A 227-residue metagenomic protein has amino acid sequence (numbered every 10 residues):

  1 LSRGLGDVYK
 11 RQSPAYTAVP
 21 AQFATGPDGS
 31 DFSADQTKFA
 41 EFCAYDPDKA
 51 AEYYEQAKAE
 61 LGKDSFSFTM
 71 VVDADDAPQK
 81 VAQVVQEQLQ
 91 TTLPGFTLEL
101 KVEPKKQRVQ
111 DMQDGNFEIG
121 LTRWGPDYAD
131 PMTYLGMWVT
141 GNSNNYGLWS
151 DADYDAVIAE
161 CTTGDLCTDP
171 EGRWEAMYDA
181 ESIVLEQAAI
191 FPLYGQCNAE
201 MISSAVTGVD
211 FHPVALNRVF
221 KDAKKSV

Functional and structural regions predicted by a protein language model:
L1-L5, Y9: Single conserved hydrophobic/aromatic residue that forms the stacking wall/gate of nucleotide- or nucleobase-binding
G6, T17, D48, E52-Q56 (+6 more regions): Solvent-exposed, polar/charged alpha-helical surfaces in well-ordered, non-transmembrane soluble domains, broadly
S13-Q56, D75-Q79: Structural transition elements
G29, A129-Y134, L148: Short, charged, surface-exposed secondary-structure boundary motifs
E41-A44, G95-R108, G136-S204, V227: Extracytoplasmic/peripheral linker and loop segments enriched in polar/acidic and small residues with frequent Thr/Pro
C43, A51-P126, N198: Ligand/substrate-recognition segments at binding pockets and active sites
E200-V227: Long beta-strand-rich cores associated with HINT superfamily self-processing modules
